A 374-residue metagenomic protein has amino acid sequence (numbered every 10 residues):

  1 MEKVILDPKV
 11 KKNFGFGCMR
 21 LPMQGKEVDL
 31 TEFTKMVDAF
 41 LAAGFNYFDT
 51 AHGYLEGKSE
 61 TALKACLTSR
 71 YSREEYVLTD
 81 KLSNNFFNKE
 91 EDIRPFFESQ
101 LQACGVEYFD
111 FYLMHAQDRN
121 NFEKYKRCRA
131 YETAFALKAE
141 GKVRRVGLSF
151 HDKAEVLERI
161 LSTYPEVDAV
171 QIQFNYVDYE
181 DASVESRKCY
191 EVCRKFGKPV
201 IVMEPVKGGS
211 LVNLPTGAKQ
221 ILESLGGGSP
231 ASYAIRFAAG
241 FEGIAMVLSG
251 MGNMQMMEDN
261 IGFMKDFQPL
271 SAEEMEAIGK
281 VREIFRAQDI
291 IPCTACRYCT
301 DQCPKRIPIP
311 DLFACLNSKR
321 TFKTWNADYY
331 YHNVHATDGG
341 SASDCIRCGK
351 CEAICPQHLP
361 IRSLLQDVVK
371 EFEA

Functional and structural regions predicted by a protein language model:
M1-Y76, E107, T133, A139: N-terminal binding-site loop/beta-alpha segment at the start of enzyme catalytic domains that lines or forms
K3, K11-G15, N46-Y47, E75-K81 (+5 more regions): Structural preference for beta-strand elements that scaffold enzyme active sites
E27-F40, K89-G105, D152-L161, P230-F237: Short, acidic/polar
E32, Q117-T294, Y298-I307, D311-A314 (+3 more regions): Beta/alpha (TIM)-barrel catalytic core signal, keyed to glycine-rich beta->alpha loops juxtaposed to Asp/Glu that bind
L101-N121: Active-site groove signature of glycoside hydrolases
I291-R306, S341-H358: Local cysteine-cluster metal-coordination motifs and their immediate loop/turn environment, predominantly Fe-S cluster
C303-T321, A353-E371: Iron-sulfur (Fe-S) cluster-binding segments and ferredoxin-like electron-carrier domains, especially [2Fe-2S]
T321-K350, A374: Short Fe-S-cluster ligation motifs
